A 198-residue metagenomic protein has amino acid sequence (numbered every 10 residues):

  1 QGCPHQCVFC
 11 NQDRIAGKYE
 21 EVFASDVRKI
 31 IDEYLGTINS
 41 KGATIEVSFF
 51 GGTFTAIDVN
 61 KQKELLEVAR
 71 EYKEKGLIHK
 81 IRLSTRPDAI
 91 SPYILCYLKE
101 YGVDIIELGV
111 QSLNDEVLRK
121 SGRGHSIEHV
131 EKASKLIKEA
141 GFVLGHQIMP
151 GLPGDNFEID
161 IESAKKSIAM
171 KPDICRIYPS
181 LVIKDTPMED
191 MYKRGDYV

Functional and structural regions predicted by a protein language model:
Q1-R14: Local cysteine-cluster metal-coordination motifs and their immediate loop/turn environment, predominantly Fe-S cluster
C3, L181-I183: Short loop/turn segments at secondary-structure transitions that flank enzyme active sites
P4-C7, T44-E46, I78-K80: A common structural microfeature
P4-H5, E21-I38: Radical SAM [4Fe-4S] cluster-binding motif and immediate context
I15-R28, G51-S180, P187-V198: Conserved non-cysteine loop/helix-boundary elements of the Radical SAM core domain that shape
I30-T53: Short Fe-S-cluster ligation motifs
K41-A43, L77, K184: Short loop/turn segments at connectors of secondary-structure elements within structured domains
